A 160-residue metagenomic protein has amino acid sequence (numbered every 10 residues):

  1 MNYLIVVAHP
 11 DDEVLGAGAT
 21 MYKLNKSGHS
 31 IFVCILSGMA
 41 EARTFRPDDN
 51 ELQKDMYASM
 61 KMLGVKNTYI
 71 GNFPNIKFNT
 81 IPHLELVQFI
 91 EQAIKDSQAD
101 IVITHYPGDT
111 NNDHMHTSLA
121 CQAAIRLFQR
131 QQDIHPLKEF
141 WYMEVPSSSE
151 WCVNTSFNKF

Functional and structural regions predicted by a protein language model:
M1-L4, K23, S27, P47 (+3 more regions): Metal-dependent de-N-acetylase/amidase catalytic core
N2-P10, V14-P47: ATP-dependent adenylation/pyrophosphate-handling site
V6-A8, V33-L36, I70-G71, I103-H105 (+1 more regions): Active-site neighborhood of phospho(di)ester-bond hydrolases with catalytic His/Asp-centered motifs
G16, E51, E85: Short, conserved clusters of charged catalytic residues that mark active-site and nucleotide-handling motifs
A17, Q53, T117-S118: A general structural signal for well-ordered alpha-helical segments in protein cores
A19, A40, P74, G108 (+1 more regions): Flexible, active-site-proximal loop/turn residues at the rims of small-molecule/cofactor binding pockets and catalytic
M39-T68: Glycine-rich phosphate-binding loop and adjoining beta1-alpha1-beta2 segment of Rossmann-like nucleotide-binding folds
G71-F78: Short beta->alpha junction loops
